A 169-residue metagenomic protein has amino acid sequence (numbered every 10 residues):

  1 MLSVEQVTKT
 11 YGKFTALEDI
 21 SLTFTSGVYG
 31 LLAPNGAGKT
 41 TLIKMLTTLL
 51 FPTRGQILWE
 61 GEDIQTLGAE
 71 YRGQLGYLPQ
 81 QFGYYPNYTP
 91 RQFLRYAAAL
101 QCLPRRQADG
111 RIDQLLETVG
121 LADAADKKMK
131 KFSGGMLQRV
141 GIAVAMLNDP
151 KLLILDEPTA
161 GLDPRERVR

Functional and structural regions predicted by a protein language model:
T47: Helix-to-loop junction immediately C-terminal to a conserved catalytic motif
G55-T66, E70-Y71: Conserved ABC transporter NBD signature motif
R95, A99, R106-A124: Conserved ABC ATPase "signature" region
K128-F132: Conserved ABC ATPase signature
I142: Hydrophobic anchor residue at the start of the ABC signature
L153-D156: Catalytic Walker B motif of ABC-type/P-loop ATPase nucleotide-binding domains
